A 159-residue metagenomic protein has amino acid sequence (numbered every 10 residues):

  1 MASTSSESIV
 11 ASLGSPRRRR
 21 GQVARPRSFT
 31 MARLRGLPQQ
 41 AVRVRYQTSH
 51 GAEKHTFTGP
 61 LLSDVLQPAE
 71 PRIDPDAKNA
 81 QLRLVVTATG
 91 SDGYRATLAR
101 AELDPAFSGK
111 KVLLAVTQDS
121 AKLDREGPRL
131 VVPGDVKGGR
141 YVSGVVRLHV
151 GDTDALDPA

Functional and structural regions predicted by a protein language model:
M1-A159: N-terminal intrinsically disordered, low-complexity segments enriched in P/E/S/T
